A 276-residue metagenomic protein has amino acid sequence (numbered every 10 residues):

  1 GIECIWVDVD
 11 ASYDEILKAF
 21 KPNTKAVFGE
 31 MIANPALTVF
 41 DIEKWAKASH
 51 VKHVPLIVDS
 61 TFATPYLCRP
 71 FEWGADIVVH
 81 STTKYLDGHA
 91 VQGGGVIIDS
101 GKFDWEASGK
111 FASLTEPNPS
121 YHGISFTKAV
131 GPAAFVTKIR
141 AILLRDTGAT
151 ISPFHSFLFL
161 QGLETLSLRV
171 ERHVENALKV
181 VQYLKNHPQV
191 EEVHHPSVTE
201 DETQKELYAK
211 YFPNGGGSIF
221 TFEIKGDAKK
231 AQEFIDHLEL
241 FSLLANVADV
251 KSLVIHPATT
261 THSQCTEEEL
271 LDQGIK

Functional and structural regions predicted by a protein language model:
G1-N186, H194: Conserved PLP-enzyme active-site core in the AAT-like
V170, Q189-K276: Conserved C-terminal alpha-helix-loop-beta "cap" of PLP-dependent enzymes that closes/shapes the active-site mouth
